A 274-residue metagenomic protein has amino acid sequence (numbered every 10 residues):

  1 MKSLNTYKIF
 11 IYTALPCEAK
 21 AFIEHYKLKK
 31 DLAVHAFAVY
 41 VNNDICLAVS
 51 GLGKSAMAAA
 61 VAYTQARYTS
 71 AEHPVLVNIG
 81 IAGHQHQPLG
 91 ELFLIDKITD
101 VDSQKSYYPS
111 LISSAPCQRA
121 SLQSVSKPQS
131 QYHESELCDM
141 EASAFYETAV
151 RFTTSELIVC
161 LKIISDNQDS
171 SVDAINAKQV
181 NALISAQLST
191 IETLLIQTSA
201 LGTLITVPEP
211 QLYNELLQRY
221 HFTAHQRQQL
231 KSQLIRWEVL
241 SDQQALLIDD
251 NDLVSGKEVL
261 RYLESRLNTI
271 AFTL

Functional and structural regions predicted by a protein language model:
M1-Y7, S70: Extreme N-terminus of proteins, especially the signal/transit-peptide cleavage junction and the first residues
T6-K30, D44-C46, G53, E91-T99: Short, conserved "active-site rim" segments that organize catalytic pockets and cofactor/ligand binding
Y7, L32-H35, S232: Alpha-helical structural elements
I23-H35, A115-A120: Short secondary-structure junctions
F37-L274: Glycine-rich phosphate- or other oxyanion-binding loops that anchor nucleotides, phosphorylated ligands
